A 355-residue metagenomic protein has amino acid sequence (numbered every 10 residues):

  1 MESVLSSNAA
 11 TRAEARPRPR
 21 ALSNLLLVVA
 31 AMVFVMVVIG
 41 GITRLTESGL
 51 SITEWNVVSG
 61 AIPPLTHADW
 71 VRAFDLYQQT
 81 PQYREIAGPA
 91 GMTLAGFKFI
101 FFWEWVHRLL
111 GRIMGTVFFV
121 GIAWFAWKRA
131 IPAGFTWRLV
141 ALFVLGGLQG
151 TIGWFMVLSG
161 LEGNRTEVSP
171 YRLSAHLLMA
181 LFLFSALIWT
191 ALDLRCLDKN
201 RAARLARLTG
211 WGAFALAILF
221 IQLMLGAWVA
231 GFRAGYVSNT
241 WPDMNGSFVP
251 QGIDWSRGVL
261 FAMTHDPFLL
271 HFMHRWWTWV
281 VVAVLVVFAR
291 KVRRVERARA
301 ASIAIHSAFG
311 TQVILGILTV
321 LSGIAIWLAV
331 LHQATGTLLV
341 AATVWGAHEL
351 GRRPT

Functional and structural regions predicted by a protein language model:
E2-T355: Polytopic transmembrane helical bundles with strong interfacial aromatic enrichment
